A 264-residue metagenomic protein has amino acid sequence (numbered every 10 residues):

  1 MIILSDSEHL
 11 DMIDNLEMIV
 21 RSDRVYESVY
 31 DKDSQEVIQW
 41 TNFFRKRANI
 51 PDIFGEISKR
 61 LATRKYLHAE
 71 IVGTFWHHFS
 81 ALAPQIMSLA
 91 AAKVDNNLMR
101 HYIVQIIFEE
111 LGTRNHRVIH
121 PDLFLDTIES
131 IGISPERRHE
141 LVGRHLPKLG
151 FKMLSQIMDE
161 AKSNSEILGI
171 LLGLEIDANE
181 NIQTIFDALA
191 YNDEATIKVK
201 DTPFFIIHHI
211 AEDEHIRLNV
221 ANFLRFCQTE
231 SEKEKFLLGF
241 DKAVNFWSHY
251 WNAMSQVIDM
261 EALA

Functional and structural regions predicted by a protein language model:
M1-A264: Non-heme di-metal
